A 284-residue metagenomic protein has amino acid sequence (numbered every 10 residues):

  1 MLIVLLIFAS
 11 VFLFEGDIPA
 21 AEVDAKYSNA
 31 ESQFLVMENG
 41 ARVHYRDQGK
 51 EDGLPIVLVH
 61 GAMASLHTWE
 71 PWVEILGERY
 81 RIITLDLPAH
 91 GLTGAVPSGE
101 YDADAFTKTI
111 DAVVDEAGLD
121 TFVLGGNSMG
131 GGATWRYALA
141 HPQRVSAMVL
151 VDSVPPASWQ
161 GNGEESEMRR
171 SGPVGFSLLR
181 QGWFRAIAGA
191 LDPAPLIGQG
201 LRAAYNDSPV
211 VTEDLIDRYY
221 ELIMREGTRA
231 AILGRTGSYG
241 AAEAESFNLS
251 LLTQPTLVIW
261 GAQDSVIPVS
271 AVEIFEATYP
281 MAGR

Functional and structural regions predicted by a protein language model:
M1-L54, R79-Y80, L119-D120: Alpha/beta-hydrolase fold catalytic core
L13-E15, Q160, R185-L251: Conserved alpha/beta-hydrolase catalytic His-Asp/Glu region
E31-G40, R46-K50, L87-M129, S166-E167: Active-site loop/oxyanion-hole signature of alpha/beta-hydrolase fold enzymes
A41, D47-L92: Conserved HGGG/HGGXW glycine-rich cap/lid loop of the alpha/beta-hydrolase fold
L139, M148-A186: Flexible "cap/lid" loop of the alpha/beta hydrolase fold
Y239, A262-I267: Acidic catalytic loop of the alpha/beta-hydrolase fold
L252, V258-W260, D264: Short beta-strand/loop motif that positions the catalytic acidic residue of the alpha/beta-hydrolase fold
P268-R284: Catalytic histidine neighborhood in serine/cysteine hydrolases with alpha/beta-hydrolase-type architecture
